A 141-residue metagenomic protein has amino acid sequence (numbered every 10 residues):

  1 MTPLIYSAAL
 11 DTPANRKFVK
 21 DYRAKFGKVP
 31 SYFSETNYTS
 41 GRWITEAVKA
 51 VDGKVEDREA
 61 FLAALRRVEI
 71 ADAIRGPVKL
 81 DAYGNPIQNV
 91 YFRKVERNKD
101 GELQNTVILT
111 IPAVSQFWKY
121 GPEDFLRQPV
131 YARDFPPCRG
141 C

Functional and structural regions predicted by a protein language model:
M1-C141: Extracytosolic ligand-binding ectodomains
